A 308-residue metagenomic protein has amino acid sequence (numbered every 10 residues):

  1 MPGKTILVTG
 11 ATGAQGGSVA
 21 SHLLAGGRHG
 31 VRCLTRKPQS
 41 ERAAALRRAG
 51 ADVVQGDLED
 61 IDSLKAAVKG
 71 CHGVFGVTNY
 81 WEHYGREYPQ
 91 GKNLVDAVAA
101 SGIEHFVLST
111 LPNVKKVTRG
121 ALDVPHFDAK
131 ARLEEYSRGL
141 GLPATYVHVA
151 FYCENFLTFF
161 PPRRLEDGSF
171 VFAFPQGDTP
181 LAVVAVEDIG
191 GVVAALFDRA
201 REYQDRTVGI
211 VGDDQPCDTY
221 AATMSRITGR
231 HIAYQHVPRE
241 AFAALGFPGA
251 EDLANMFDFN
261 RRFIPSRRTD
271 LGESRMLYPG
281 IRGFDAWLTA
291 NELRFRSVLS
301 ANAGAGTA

Functional and structural regions predicted by a protein language model:
P2-A45, E59-G73, T78-P89, D96-V107 (+3 more regions): Oxidoreductase cofactor-interface core, primarily capturing Rossmann-like NAD(P)-dependent enzymes
G50, A173-Q176, E273: Short, functionally important structural connectors and interaction interfaces within domains
G50-A51, A144: Short, conserved active-site loop motifs that form the nucleotide-linked donor/cofactor pocket
G56: Cofactor-binding loops of NAD(P)H-dependent oxidoreductases, dominated by short-chain dehydrogenase/reductases
L94, L133, R138, R268-L277: Short, charged low-complexity linear motifs
Y203, R239-A308: A hydrophobic C-terminal alpha-helical subdomain
